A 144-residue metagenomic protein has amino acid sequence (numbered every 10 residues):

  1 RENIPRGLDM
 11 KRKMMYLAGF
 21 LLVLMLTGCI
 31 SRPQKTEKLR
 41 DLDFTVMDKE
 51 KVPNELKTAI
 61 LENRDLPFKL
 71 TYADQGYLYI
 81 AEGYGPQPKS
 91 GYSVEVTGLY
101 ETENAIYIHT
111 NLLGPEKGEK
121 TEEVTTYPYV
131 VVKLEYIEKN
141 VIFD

Functional and structural regions predicted by a protein language model:
R1-D9: Short, Lys/Arg-enriched N-terminal segments with co-localized hydrophobic residues within the first ~10-30 amino acids
M14-Y16, G28-D144: Exposed, flexible binding/inhibitory loops of compact, secreted disulfide-stabilized domains
A18-M25: Bacterial N-terminal signal peptides
